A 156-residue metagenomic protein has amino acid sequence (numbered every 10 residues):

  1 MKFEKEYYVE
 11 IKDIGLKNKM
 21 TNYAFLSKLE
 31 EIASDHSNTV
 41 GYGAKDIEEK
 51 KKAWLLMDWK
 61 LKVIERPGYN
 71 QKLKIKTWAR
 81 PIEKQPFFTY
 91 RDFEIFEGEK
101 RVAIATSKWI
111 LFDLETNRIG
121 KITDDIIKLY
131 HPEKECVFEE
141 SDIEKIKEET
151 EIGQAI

Functional and structural regions predicted by a protein language model:
M1-L56, I104-T106, D113-I156: Hot-dog-fold acyl-thioester-processing enzymes
Y7-V9, L61, T77, F93 (+2 more regions): Preference for bulky hydrophobic residues occupying beta-strand positions in well-ordered beta-sheet regions
D13-G15, P67, E83, E99: Residues that cap or initiate secondary-structure elements
S27, E31, Q71, I75 (+1 more regions): N-terminal, well-ordered alpha-helical segments
H36-I82, P86-F88: Hydrophobic beta-strand-centered segment that forms part of the acyl-chain substrate-binding groove
I75, A79-G120: Hydrophobic alpha-helical segments and helix pairs
